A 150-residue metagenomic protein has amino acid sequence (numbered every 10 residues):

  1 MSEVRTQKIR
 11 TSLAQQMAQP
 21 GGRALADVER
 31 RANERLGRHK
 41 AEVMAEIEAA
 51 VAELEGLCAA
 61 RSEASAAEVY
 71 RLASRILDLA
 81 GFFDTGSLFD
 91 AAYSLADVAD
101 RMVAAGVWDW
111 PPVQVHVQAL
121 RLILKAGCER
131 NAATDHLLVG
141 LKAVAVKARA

Functional and structural regions predicted by a protein language model:
S2-P20, L120-A150: Structural secondary-structure packing elements that flank or coincide with functional cores
R5-D27, R61-A64, E68, Y93: N-proximal short alpha-helices
L25-A67: Long, amphipathic alpha-helical coiled-coil segments characteristic of histidine-phosphotransfer scaffolds
R35-R38, E42, A64, R71 (+3 more regions): A structural signal for alpha-helical segments
I47, V69, L88, A92 (+2 more regions): Hydrophobic packing residues in well-ordered alpha-helices of helical domains and bundles
V51-C58, A73, L77-A80, A99 (+4 more regions): A structural signal for well-ordered alpha-helices, especially hydrophobic packing surfaces of coiled-coils
A66-R101: Extended, amphipathic alpha-helices with heptad-repeat/coiled-coil or helix-bundle character that serve as
M102-P112: Histidine phosphotransfer helical core of two-component systems
